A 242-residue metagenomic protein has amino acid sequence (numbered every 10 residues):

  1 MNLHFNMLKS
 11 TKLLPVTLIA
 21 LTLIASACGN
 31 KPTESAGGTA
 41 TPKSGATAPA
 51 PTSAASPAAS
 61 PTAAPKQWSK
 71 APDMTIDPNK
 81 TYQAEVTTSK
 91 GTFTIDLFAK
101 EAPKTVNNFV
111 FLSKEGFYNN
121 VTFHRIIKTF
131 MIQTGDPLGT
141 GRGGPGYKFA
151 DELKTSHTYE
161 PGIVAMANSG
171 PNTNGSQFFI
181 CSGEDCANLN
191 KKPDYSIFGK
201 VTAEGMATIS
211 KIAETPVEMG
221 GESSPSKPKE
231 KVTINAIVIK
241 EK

Functional and structural regions predicted by a protein language model:
L3, L8-K242: Cyclophilin-like peptidyl-prolyl cis-trans isomerases
